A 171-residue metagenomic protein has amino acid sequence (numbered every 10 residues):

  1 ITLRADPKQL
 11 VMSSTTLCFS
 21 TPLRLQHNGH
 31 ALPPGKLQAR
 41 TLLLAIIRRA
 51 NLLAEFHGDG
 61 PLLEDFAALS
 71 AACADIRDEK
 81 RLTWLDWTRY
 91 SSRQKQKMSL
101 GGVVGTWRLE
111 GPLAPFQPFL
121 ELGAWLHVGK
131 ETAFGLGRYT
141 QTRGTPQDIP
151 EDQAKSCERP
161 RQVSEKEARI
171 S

Functional and structural regions predicted by a protein language model:
I1-S171: RNA-interacting cores
